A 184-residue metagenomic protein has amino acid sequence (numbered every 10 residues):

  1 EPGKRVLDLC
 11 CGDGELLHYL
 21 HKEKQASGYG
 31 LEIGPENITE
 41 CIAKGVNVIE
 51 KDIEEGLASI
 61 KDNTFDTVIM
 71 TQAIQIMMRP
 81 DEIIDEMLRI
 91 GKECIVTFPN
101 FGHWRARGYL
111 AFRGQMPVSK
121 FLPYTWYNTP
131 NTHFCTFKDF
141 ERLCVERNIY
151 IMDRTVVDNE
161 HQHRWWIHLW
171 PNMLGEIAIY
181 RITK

Functional and structural regions predicted by a protein language model:
E1-G3: Conserved alpha-helix/loop element of class I SAM-dependent methyltransferases that forms part of the SAM/SAH-binding
C10-G12: Class I SAM-dependent methyltransferase "Motif I" SAM/SAH-binding loop
E15-G56: Class I SAM-dependent methyltransferase SAM/SAH-binding core
A58-T67: A short acidic, Gly/Pro-enriched loop at the edge of an enzyme's catalytic core that lines a small-molecule cofactor
T67-R79: A short SAM/SAH-binding and catalytic strip from SAM-dependent methyltransferases
E82-E86, E93-T183: S-adenosyl-L-methionine-dependent methyltransferase catalytic module, highlighting the catalytic core
